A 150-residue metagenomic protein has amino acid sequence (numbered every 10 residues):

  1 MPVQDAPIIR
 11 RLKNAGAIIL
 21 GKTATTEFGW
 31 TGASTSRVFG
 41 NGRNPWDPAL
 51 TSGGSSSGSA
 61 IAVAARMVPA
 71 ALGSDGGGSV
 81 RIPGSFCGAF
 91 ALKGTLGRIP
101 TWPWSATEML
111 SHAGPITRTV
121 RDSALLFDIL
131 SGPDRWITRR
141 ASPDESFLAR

Functional and structural regions predicted by a protein language model:
M1-G76: Gly/Ser-rich catalytic/binding loops embedded in alpha/beta enzyme cores
V3, P7, S57, S74 (+3 more regions): Conserved active-site and cofactor/substrate-binding residues in soluble primary-metabolism enzymes
I8-I9, V63, V80, I99 (+1 more regions): Hydrophobic aliphatic residue packing
A17-I19, G78-F86, R135-R140: Short, mixed-charge, low-aromatic patches
F28-T31, V80-R81, L148: Short secondary-structure boundary/hinge segments and terminal tails
V38, G54-S57, G84-C87, G94 (+1 more regions): Short, solvent-exposed loop/turn segments at the edges of secondary structure
G76-W102: Glycine/threonine-rich beta-strand-loop-alpha-helix active-site module that forms ligand/phosphate-binding
K93-R150: A short helix-breaking turn/cap at a secondary-structure junction
